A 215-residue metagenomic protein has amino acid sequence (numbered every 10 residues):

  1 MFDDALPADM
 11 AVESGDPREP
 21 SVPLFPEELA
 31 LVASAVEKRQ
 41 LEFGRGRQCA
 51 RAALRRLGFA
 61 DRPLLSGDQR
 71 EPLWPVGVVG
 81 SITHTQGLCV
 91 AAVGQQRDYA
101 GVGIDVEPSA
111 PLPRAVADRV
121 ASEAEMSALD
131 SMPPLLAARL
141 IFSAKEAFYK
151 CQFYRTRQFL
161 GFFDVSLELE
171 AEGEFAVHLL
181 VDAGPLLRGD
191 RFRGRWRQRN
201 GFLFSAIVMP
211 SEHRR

Functional and structural regions predicted by a protein language model:
M1-R215: Core catalytic alpha/beta fold that binds nucleotide/phospho-ligands
